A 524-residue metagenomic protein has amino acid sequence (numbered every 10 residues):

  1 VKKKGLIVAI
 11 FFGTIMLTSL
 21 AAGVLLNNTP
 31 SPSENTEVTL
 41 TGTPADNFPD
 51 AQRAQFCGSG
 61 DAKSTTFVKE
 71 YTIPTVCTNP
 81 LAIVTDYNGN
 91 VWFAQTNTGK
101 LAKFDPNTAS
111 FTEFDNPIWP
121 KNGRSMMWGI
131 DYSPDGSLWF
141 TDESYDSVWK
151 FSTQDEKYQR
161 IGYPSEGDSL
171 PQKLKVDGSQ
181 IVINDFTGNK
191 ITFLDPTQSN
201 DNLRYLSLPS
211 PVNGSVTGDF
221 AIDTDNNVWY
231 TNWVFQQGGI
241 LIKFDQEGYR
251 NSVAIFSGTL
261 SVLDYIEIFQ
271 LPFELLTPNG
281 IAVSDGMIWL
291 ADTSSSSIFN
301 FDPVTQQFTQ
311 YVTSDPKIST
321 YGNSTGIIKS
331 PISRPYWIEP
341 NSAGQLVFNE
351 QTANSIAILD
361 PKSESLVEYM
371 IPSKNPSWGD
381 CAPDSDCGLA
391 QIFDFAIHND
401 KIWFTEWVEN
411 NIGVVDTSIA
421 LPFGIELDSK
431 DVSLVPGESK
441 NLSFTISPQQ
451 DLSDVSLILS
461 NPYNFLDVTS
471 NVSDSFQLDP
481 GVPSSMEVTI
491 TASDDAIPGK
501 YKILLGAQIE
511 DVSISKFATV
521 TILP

Functional and structural regions predicted by a protein language model:
V1-L40, L505, P524: Secretory targeting signatures
E37-F67: Blade/loop signatures of beta-propeller domains
D46-A51, T72-G99: Beta-strand-rich domains and repeat architectures in extracellular enzymes and scaffolds, especially beta-propellers
F56-C57, T66-I73, D115-K121, G162-E166 (+4 more regions): Surface-exposed loop and turn segments in beta-propeller and other repeat-based domains that flank or scaffold
V76-Y87, W119-P134, E166-G178, P211-D225 (+3 more regions): Beta-rich, blade/repeat-based domains predominating in secreted/periplasmic proteins but also intracellular
V91-N97, F140-S144, I183-G188, V228-Q236 (+4 more regions): Conserved beta-strand positions in repeat-built beta-propeller and related beta-rich domains
A382-P422: Blade-level signature of beta-propeller repeat domains, shared across WD40, Kelch, NHL, RCC1 and BNR/Asp-box propellers
I419-P524: Long beta-sheet-rich domains in secretory-pathway and surface-associated proteins
